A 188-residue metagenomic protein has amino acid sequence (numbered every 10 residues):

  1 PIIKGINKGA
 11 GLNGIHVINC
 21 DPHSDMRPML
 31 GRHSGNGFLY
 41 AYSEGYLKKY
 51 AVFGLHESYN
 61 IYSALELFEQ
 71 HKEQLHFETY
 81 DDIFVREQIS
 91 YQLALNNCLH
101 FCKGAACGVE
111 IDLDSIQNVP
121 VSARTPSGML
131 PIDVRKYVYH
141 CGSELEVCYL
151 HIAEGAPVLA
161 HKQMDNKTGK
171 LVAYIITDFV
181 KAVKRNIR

Functional and structural regions predicted by a protein language model:
P1-R188: Conserved alpha-helical scaffold segments that buttress catalytic/binding sites
